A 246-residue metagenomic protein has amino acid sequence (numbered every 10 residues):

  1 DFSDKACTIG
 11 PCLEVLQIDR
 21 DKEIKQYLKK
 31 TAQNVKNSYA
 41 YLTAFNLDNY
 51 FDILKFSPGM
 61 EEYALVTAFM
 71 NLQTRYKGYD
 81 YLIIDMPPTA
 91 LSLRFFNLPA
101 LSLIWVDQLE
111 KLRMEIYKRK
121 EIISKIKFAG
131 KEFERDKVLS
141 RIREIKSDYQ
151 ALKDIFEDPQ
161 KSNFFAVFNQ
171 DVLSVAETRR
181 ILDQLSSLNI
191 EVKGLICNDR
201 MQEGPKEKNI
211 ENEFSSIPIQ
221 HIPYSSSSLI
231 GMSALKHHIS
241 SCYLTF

Functional and structural regions predicted by a protein language model:
D1, E23-Y27, A90-R94, E203-P205 (+1 more regions): Switch/connector loops and helix/strand junctions flanking conserved nucleotide-binding motifs in nucleotide-processing
D1, T31, N97-L103, I181-L182 (+2 more regions): Short secondary-structure boundary/capping segments
D1-F45: N-terminal phosphate/diphosphate-binding loop that engages ATP/GTP or pyrophosphate donors across diverse enzyme folds
S3-T8, M86, S92, N212: Homeobox/homeodomain signature
T8, V15, D21-I24, N34 (+5 more regions): A generic structural micro-environment signature that highlights single residues at secondary-structure boundaries
I9, E132, D136, Y149-F246: C-terminal lobe/tail of nucleotide-utilizing enzymes
Q17-D19, P88, F168: Flexible glycine-/small-residue-rich
N37-A166: Phosphate/Mg2+-binding loops and adjacent switch elements in nucleotide/diphosphate-handling enzyme cores
